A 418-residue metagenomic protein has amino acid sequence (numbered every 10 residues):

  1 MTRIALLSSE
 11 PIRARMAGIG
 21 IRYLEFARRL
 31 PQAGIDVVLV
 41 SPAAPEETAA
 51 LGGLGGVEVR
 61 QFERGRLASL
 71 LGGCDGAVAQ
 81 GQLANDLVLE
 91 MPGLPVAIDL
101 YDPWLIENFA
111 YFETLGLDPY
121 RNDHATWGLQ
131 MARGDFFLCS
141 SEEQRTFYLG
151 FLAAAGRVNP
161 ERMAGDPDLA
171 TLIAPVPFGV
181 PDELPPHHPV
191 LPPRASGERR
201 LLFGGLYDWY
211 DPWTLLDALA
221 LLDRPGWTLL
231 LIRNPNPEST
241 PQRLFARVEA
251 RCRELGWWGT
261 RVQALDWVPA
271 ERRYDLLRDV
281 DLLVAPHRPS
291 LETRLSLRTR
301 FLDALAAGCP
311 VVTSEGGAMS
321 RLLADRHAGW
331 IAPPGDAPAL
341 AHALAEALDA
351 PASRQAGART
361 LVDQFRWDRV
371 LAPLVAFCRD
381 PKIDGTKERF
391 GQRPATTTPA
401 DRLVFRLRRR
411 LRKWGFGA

Functional and structural regions predicted by a protein language model:
M1-E46, L222-D223, L407, W414-A418: N-terminal subdomain of nucleotide-sugar transferases
A5-S8, V180-L184, V190-D211, L215-L219 (+1 more regions): Conserved donor-binding/catalytic core segment of Leloir-type glycosyltransferases
M91-T114, P119-R121, L138: Active-site proximal beta-strand in glycosyltransferases
L117-F137, R145, E161-P167: Membrane-proximal helix-turn-helix segments that form the acceptor-binding/catalytic region of lipid-linked
L169, V362-A418: C-terminal amphipathic helix plus adjacent low-complexity, charged tail appended to glycosyltransferase catalytic
R233, Q242-Y274: Nucleotide-activated donor-binding/catalytic signature segment of Leloir-type glycosyltransferases, i.e., the conserved
L282-A285, D303-T313: Short hydrophobic beta-strand element within catalytic cores of glycosyltransferases and related nucleotide-activated
D325-R326, W330-A337, A345-P351: Conserved acidic donor-binding segment of nucleotide-sugar-dependent glycosyltransferases
